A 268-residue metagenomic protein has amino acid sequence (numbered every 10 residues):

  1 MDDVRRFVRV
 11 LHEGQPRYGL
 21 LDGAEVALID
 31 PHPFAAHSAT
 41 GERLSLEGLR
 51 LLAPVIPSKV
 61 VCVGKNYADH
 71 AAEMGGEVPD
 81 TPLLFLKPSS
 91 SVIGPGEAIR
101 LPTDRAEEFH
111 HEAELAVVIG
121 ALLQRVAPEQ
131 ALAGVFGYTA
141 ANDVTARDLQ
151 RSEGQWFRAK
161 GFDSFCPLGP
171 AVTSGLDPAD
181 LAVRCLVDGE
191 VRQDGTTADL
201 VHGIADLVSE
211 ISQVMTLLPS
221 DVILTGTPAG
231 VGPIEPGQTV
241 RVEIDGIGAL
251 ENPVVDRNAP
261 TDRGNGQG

Functional and structural regions predicted by a protein language model:
M1-P82, L176-P178, R184-L186, E190 (+2 more regions): N-terminal non-catalytic cap/leader segment that marks the start of a structured domain
D2, R50, P54, H70 (+3 more regions): Catalytic-pocket segment enriched in acidic/His residues
L11, C62-V63, L86-K87, H110-G120 (+1 more regions): Short beta-strand segments
G19-D22, E73, L86, P95 (+4 more regions): Short beta-strand-to-turn element immediately C-terminal to the catalytic PLP-Schiff-base lysine in fold type I
V78-P95, H111, R241-D245: Structural signature of FAD isoalloxazine-binding scaffolds in flavoprotein oxidoreductases
P95-A116: A structural-propensity feature for long, helix-poor, extended segments
Q124-T139: N-terminal accessory regions of nucleic-acid-interacting proteins
